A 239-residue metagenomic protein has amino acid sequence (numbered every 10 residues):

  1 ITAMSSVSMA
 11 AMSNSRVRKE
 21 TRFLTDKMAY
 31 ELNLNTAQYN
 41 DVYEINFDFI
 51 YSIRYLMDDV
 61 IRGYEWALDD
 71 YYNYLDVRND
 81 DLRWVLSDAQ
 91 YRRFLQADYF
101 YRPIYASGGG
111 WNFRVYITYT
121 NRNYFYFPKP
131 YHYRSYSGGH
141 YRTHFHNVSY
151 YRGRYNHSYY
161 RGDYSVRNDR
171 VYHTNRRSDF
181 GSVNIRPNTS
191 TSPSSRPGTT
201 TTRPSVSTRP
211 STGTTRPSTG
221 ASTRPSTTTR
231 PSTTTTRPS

Functional and structural regions predicted by a protein language model:
I1-T2, S239: Accessible peptide chain termini
A3, S8-S13: Boundary at the C-terminal end of the N-terminal hydrophobic targeting segment
N14-D26, Y30, A37-P193: Low-complexity segments
R177-S239: Extracytoplasmic low-complexity, disordered linker/stalk tracts in cell-surface/secreted proteins
